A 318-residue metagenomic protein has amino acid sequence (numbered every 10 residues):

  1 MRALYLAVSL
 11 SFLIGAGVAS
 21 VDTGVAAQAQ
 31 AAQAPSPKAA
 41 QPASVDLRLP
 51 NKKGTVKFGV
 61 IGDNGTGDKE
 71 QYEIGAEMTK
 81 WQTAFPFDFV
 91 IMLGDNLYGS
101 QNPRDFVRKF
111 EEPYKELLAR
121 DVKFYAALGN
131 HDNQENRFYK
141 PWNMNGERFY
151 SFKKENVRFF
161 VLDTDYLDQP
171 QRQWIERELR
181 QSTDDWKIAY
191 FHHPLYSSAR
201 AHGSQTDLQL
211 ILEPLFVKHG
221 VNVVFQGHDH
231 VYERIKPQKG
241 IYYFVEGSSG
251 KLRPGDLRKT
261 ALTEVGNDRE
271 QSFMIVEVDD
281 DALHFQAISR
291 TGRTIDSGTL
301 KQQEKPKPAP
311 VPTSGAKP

Functional and structural regions predicted by a protein language model:
R2-F89, E112-A126, G146-F149, K187 (+2 more regions): Acidic, histidine-bearing metal-coordination/catalytic regions of metal-dependent phosphoesterases
A39-D46, P50-K52, K57, T79 (+3 more regions): Extended active-site neighborhood of metal-dependent phosphoesterases/phosphodiesterases
D63, G94-D95, G129-N130, H192 (+1 more regions): Active-site glycine-centered loops adjacent to acidic/histidine catalytic or metal-binding residues that shape
N64, D68, N96, T164-D165: Short loop or secondary-structure boundary microenvironments that flank and position key functional residues
I91-M92, Y98: N-terminal substrate-binding region of glycoside hydrolase catalytic domains
Y196: Active-site neighborhoods of enzymes that stabilize oxyanions during catalysis
